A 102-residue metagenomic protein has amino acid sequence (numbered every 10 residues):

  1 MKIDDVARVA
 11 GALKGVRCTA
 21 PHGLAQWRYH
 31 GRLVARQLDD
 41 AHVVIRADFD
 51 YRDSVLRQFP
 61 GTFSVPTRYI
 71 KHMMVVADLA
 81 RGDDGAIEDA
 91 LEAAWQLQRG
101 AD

Functional and structural regions predicted by a protein language model:
M1-D102: Charge-dense, helix-prone N-terminal extensions
